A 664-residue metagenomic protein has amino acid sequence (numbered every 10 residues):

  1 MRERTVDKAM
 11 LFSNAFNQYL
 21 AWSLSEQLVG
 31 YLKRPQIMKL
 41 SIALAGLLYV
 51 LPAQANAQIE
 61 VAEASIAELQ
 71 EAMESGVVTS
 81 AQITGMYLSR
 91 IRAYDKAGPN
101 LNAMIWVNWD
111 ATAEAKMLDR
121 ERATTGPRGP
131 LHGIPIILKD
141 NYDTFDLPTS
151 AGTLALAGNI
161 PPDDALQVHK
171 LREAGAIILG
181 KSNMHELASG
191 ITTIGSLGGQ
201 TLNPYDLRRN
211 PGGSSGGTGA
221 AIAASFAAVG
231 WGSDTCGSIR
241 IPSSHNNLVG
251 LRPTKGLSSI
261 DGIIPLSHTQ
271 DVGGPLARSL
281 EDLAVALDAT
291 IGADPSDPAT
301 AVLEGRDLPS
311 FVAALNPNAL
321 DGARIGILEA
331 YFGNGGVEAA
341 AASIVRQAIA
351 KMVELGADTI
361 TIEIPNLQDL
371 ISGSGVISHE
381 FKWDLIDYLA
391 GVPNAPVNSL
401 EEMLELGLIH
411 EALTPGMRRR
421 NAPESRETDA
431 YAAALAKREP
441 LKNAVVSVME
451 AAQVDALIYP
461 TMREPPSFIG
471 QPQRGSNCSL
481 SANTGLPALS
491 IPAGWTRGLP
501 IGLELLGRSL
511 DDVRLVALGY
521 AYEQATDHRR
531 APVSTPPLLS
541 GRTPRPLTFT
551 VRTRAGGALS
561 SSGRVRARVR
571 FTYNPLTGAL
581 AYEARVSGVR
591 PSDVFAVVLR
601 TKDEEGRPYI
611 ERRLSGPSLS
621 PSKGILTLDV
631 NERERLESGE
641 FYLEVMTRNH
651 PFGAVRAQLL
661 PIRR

Functional and structural regions predicted by a protein language model:
F16-Y19, L28, L32-M117, A342 (+4 more regions): An N-terminal boundary/leader segment
Q58-C236, T254, G322, M449-A451: Gly/Ser-rich catalytic/binding loops embedded in alpha/beta enzyme cores
A62, Y142, P148, Q270-V272 (+3 more regions): Gly/Ser-rich, acidic/histidine-flanked active-site/gating loops
G76, G133, E173, A227 (+3 more regions): Glycine-rich, small-residue loops and helix-cap segments that act as flexible hinges at active-site edges
A93, A224-G326, R346-V353, N483-T548: Structural helix-boundary/capping segments
H132-A151, A313-A330, H379-V446, P492-P500: Short helix-loop capping/hinge segments that flank enzyme active sites or metal/cofactor-binding pockets
T543-V597, T601-R664: Metal-centered catalytic cores of metalloenzymes
